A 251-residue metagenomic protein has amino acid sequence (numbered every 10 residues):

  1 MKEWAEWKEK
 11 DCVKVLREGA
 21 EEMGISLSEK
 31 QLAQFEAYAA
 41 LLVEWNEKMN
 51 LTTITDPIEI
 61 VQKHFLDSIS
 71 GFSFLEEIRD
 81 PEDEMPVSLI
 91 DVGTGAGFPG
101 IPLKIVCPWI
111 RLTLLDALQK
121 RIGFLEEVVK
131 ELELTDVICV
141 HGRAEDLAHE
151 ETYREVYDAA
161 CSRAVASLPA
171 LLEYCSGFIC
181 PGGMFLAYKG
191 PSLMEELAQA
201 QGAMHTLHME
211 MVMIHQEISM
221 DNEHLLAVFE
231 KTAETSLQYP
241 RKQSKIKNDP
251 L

Functional and structural regions predicted by a protein language model:
M1-P86, I90, E127-V137: Class I SAM-dependent transferase core
E29, H141-G142, M213-H215: Short loop/edge segments at beta-strand edges and connector loops that shape dinucleotide/nucleotide cofactor-binding
L42, L103, K189, F229: Residue-level signal for inorganic ion chemistry
I69-A164, L172: Conserved SAM/SAH cofactor-binding pocket of Class I
C107, I179-P181: Helix-to-beta-strand junctions that scaffold the AdoMet/dcAdoMet cofactor pocket in Class I SAM-dependent enzymes
R121-G123, L193, L197: Short alpha-helix immediately C-terminal to the canonical SAM-binding loop
G182-S192: Conserved beta-strand signature within the Rossmann-like core of class I S-adenosyl-L-methionine
A198-L251: SAM/dcSAM-binding transferase cores
